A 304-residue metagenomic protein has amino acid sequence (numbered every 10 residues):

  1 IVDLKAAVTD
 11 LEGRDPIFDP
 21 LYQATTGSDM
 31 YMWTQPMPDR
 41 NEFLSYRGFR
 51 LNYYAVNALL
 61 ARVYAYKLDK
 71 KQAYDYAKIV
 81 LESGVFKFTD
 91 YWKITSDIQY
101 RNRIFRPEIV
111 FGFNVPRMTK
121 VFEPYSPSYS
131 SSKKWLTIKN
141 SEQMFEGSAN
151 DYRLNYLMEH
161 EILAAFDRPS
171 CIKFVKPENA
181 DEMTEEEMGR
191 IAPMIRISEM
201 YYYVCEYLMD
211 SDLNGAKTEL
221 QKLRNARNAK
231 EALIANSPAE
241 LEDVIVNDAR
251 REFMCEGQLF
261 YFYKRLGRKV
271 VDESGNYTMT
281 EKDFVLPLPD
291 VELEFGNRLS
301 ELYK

Functional and structural regions predicted by a protein language model:
I1-I197, D210: Structured, solvent-exposed acidic/aromatic patches
A6, N236-K304: Long, intrinsically disordered, low-complexity segments
V110-G112, E199, V244, F253-M254: Structural recognition of the beta-strand scaffold that forms the well-ordered cores of secreted hydrolase catalytic
E187-P193, K230-S237: Short, contiguous acidic/charged loop-to-helix segments that flank catalytic cores in large enzymes
E199-V204, S274: Extended, low-aromatic, Leu/Ala- and acidic/polar-enriched alpha-helical coiled-coil segments that form the periplasmic
Y201, N214-A229: Active/binding-pocket-proximal capping segment
E206, D210-N214: C-terminal catalytic core of tyrosine-transesterase DNA break-rejoin enzymes
